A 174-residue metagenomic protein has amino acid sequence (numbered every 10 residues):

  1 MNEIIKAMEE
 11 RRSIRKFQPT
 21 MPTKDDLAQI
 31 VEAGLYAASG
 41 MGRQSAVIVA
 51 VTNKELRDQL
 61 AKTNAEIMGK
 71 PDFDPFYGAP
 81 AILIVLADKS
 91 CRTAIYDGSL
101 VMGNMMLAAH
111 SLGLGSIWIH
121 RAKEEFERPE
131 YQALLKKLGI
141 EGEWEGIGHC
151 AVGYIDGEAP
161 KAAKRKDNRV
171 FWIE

Functional and structural regions predicted by a protein language model:
M1-E174: Acidic, surface-exposed loops and disordered segments
